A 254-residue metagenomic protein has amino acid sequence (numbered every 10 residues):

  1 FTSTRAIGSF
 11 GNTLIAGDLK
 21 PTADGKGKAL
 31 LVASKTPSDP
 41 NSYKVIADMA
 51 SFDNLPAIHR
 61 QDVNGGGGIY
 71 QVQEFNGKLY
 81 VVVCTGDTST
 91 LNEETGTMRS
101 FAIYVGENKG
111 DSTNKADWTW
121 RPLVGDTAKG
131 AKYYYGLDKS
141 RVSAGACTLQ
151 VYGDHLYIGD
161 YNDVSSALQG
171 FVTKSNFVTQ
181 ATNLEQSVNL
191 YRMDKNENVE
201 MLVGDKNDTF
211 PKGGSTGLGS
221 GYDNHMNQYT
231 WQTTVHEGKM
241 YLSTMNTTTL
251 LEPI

Functional and structural regions predicted by a protein language model:
F1, S42-V63, T113-S140, N196-H225: Surface-exposed loop and turn segments in beta-propeller and other repeat-based domains that flank or scaffold
F1-S9, P56-E74, K132-V151, Q186-V188 (+2 more regions): Signature of short aromatic-glycine-proline-rich micro-motifs recurring in repeat-based ectodomains
F1-T13, G17-L55, H59-V63, Q73: Long, acidic/polar, low-complexity amphipathic helices and coiled-coil-like
T13, L19-T22, C84-D87, K109 (+3 more regions): Residue-level signature of beta-propeller blades and closely related beta-rich strand-turn architectures in secreted
D24, T90, T95, V164-K174 (+2 more regions): Internal, charge-rich low-complexity segments
K26-P40, E93-N114, F171-N198, I254: Beta-propeller blade signature
